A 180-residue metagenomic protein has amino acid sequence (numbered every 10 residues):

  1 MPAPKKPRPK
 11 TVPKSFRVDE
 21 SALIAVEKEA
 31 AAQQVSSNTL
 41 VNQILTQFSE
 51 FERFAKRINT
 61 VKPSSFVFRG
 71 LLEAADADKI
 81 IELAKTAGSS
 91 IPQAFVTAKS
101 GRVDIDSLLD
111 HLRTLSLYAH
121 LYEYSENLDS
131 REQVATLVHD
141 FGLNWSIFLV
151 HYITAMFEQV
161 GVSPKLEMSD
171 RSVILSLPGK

Functional and structural regions predicted by a protein language model:
M1-E20, A30-A31: Short Lys/Arg-rich basic patches
V35-N59, G179: Short, basic amphipathic alpha-helical segments that act as recognition/interaction helices in nucleic-acid-binding
N59-T60, V67: Extended, surface-exposed interaction regions
S65-V134: An N-terminal amphipathic alpha-helical segment
S116-S169: Short, hydrophobic/π-rich interface segment
L166-K180: C-terminal edge-of-domain segments
